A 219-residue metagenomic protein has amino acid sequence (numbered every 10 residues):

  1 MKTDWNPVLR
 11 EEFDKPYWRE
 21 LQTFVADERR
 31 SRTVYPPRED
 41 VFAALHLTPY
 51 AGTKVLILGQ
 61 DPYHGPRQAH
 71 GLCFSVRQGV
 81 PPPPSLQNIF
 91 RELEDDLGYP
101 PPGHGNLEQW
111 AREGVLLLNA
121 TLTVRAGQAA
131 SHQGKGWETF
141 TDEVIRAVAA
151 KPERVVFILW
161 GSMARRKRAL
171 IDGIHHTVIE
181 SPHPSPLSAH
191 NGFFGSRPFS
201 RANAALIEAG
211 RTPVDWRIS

Functional and structural regions predicted by a protein language model:
K2-L159, M163-R166, I171-E180, P184-A189 (+2 more regions): A polyanion-binding, active-site-adjacent surface
